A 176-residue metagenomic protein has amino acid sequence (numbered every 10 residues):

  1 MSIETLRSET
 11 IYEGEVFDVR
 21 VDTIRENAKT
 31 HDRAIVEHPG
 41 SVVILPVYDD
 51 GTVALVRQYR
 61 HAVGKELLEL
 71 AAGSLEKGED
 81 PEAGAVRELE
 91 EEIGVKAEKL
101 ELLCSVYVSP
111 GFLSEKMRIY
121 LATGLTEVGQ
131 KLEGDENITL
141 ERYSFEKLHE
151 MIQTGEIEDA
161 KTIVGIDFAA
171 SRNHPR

Functional and structural regions predicted by a protein language model:
I3, E9-V43, D49: Acidic, metal-coordinating catalytic segment for phosphate/diphosphate chemistry, firing primarily on the Nudix
I3, P110-G111, R118, D135-R176: Nudix hydrolase/Nudix homology domain
S8-T10, C104-S109: Short, solvent-exposed loop/turn elements at beta->coil junctions and helix N-caps that rim active or binding pockets
V16-V21, L55, I119-L121, L140-R142: Conserved hydrophobic/aromatic beta-strand scaffold that supports enzyme active sites
R20-N27, V106-V128: Active-site-adjacent beta-strand/loop module that shapes the phosphate/pyrophosphate-binding cleft
N27-A28, Y48-D50, Y59, T123-E127 (+2 more regions): Short loop segments at secondary-structure junctions
R33-H38, V42-R87: Conserved Nudix-box catalytic region and its N-terminal flanking loop in Nudix hydrolases and closely related
L55, L70-L102, Y120, L132-D135 (+1 more regions): The catalytic Nudix box helix
